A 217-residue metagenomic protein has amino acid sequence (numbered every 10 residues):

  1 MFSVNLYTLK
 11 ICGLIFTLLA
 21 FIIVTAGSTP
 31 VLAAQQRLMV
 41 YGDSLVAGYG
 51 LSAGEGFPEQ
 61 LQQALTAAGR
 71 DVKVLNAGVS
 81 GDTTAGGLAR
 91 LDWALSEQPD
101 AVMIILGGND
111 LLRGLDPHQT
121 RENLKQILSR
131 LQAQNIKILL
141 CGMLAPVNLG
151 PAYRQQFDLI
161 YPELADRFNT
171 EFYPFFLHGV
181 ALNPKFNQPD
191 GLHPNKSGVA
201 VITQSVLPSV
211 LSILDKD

Functional and structural regions predicted by a protein language model:
M1-L9: N-terminal secretory signal peptides that target proteins for export/translocation
C12-G27: Bacterial N-terminal signal peptides
F21, V31-A34, N195: Structured catalytic cores of enzymes that bind and process phosphorylated ligands/cofactors
L32-S80, R90-Q98: Serine-esterase "nucleophile elbow" of acetyl-processing enzymes
R70, G86-D217: Alpha-helical cap/lid subdomain in secreted, periplasmic, or secretory-pathway luminal O-acyl-processing enzymes
G81-A85: N-terminal helical cap/lid subdomain that shapes the substrate entry/recognition surface in HAD-like hydrolases
